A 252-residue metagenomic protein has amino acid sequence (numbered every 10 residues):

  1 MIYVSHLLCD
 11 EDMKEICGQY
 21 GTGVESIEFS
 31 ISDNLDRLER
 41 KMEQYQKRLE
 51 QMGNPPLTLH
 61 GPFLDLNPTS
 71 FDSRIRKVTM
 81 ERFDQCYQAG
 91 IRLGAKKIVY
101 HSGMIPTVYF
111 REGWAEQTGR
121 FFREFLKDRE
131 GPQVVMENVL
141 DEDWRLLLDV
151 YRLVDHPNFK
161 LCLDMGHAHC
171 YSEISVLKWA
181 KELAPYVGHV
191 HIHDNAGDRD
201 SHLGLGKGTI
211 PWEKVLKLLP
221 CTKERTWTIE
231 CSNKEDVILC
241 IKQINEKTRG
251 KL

Functional and structural regions predicted by a protein language model:
M1-Q85, G250-L252: N-terminal pre-domain/capping segments
I2-H6, T22-S26, L57-H60, I98-Y100 (+4 more regions): Hydrophobic faces of well-ordered beta-strands that scaffold small-molecule active sites in alpha/beta enzyme cores
S5-C9, I27-I31, P62-L64, G103-I105 (+4 more regions): Active-site beta-loop-alpha junctions enriched in small/polar residues
M13-G21, E39-L59, Q85-L93, L126-R129 (+3 more regions): Acidic (Asp/Glu)-rich catalytic clusters
E15-I16, K96, W144-K160, H169-L252: Histidine-acidic metal/acid-base catalytic patches
L38-Q44, I75-F83, E112-R120, L148 (+2 more regions): Charged helix-capping and loop-helix junction motifs
D65-S70, M104-F110, C170-Y171, D198-L203: A short acidic, helix-capping loop that chelates divalent metal ions and anchors anionic groups
P68-K160: Active-site acidic/histidine proton-transfer and metal-coordination neighborhood in alpha/beta enzyme cores
